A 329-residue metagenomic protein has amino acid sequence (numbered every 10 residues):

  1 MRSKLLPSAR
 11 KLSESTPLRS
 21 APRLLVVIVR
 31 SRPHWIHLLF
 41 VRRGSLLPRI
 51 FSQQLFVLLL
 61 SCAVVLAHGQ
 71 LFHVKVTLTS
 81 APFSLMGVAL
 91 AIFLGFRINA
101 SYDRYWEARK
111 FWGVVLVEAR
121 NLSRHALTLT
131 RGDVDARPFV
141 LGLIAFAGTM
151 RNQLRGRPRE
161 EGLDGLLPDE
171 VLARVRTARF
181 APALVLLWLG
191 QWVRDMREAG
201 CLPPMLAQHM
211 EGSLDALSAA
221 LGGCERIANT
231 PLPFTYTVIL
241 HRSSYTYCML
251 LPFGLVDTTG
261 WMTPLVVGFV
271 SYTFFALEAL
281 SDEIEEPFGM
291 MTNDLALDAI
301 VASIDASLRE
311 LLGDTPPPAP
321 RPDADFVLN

Functional and structural regions predicted by a protein language model:
R2-L12, T16-V117, G132, T259-G260 (+2 more regions): N-terminal juxtamembrane/topogenic regions of multi-pass membrane proteins
F51, L58-V74, T79-F83, F93-R97 (+1 more regions): Alpha-helical transmembrane anchor segments
V74, W106, A173-F180, F269: A ubiquitous short alpha-helical element
A81, L90, A181-V185, A216 (+2 more regions): A generic short alpha-helical patch detector that favors 3-5-residue windows in or near N-terminal regions
S101-Y105, V114, H125, A276-P287: Membrane-spanning helices that line or support transport/gating and their immediate boundary helices in channels
Y105-L122, S213-L221, I227, M291-D294 (+1 more regions): Intracellular alpha-helical coupling/juxtamembrane segments of multi-pass membrane proteins
A119-A147, G156, F288-N329: Solvent-exposed, non-transmembrane helices and loops of integral membrane proteins
S123-Y236: Structured inter-helical modules in multipass membrane proteins
